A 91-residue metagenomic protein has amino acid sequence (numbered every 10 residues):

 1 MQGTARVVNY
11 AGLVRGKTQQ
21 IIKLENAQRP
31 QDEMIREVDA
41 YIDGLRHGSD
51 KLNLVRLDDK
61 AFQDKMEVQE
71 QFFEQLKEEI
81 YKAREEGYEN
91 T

Functional and structural regions predicted by a protein language model:
M1-D39: Juxtamembrane membrane-water interface segments immediately C-terminal to a transmembrane helix
I35-T91: Heptad-repeat alpha-helical coiled-coil/4-helix-bundle sensor or tether segments in soluble regions
